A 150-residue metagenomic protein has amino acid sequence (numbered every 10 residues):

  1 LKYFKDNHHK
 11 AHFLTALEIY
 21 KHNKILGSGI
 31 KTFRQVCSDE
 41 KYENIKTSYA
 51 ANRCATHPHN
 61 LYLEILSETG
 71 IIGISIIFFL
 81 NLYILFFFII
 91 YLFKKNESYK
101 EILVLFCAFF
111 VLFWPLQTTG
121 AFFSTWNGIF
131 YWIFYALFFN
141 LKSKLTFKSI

Functional and structural regions predicted by a protein language model:
L1-F4, K46-T47, F86-K95, W114 (+1 more regions): Core, highly hydrophobic multi-pass alpha-helical transmembrane subunits of bioenergetic inner membranes
L1-L14, K21-H22, L26-T69: Long extracytoplasmic/lumenal interhelical loops at the membrane interface of multi-pass membrane proteins
T15, V36, L61, I65 (+4 more regions): Generic recognition of well-ordered alpha-helical segments
L26-S28, T69-I72, N127, Y135: Short glycine-rich loop/turn motifs that provide flexible caps or phosphate-binding loops at active sites
K41, L92, L137: Active-site catalytic pocket residues across diverse enzymes, especially alpha/beta-hydrolases
E68-F113: Hydrophobic transmembrane alpha-helices and their immediate junctions
I77-L80, V104-I150: Transmembrane alpha-helices of multi-pass inner-membrane enzymes
